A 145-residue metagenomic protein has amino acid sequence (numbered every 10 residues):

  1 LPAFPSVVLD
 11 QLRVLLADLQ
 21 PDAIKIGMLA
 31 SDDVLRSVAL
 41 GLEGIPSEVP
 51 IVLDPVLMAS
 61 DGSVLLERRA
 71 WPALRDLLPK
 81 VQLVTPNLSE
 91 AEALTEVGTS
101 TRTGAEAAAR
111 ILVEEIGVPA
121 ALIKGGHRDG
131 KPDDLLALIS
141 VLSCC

Functional and structural regions predicted by a protein language model:
L1-S60: Conserved N-terminal subdomain of the carbohydrate kinase-like
M28, S63, G126-H127: Gly/Ser/Thr-rich helix-start
L35-R36, D61-E67, L94-T95: Glycine/threonine-rich flexible loop motifs
E67-S140: Conserved phosphate/ATP/ADP-binding segment of small-molecule kinases
L142-C145: Short pre-catalytic strand/loop immediately N-terminal to key active-site residues, enriched for Gly-Thr
